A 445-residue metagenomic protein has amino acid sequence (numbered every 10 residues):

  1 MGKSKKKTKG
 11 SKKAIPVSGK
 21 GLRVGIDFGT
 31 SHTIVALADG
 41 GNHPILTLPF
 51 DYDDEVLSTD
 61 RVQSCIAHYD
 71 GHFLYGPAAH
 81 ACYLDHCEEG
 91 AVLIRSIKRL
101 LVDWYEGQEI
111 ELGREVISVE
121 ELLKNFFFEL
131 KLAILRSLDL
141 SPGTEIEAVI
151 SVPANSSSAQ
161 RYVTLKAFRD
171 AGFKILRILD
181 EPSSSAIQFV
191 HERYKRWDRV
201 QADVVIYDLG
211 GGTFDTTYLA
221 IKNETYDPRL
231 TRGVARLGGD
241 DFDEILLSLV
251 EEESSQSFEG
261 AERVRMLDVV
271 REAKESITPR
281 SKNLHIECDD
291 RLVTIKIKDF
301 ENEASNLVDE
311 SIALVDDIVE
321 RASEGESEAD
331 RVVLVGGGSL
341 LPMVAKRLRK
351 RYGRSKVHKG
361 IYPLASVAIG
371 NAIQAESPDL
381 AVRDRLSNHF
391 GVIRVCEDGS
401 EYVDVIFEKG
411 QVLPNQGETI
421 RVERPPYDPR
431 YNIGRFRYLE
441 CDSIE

Functional and structural regions predicted by a protein language model:
G2-G21, R177-Y207, S366-A381: Conserved phosphate-binding catalytic cores of ATP/NTP-utilizing and phosphoryl-transfer enzymes
K7-S11, K174, I297, A381-E445: Acidic low-complexity intrinsically disordered segments
A14-I45, R193-R229: Gly/Thr-rich phosphate-binding beta-strand-loop-beta motif of the actin/hexokinase/Hsp70
G41-A171, D180, E244-N283, L439-E445: Phosphate-binding loop and its immediate beta->loop->alpha context in nucleotide/phosphate-handling enzymes
T47-D51, A81, Y226-R236, S254-Q256 (+1 more regions): Short beta-alpha connecting loops at secondary-structure transitions that line or flank enzyme active sites
Y83-L84, E88-I94, K98-L101, Y105 (+5 more regions): Gly/charged contiguous loops adjacent to phosphate- or pyrophosphate-bearing nucleotide/cofactor binding elements
E115-E129, Q160, I178-P182, G238-D243 (+3 more regions): Phosphate/oxyanion-binding active-site loops and adjacent basic polyanion-contact surfaces
A171-S184, A345-G370: Conserved phosphate-binding/catalytic loops in two-lobed NTP-binding clefts
